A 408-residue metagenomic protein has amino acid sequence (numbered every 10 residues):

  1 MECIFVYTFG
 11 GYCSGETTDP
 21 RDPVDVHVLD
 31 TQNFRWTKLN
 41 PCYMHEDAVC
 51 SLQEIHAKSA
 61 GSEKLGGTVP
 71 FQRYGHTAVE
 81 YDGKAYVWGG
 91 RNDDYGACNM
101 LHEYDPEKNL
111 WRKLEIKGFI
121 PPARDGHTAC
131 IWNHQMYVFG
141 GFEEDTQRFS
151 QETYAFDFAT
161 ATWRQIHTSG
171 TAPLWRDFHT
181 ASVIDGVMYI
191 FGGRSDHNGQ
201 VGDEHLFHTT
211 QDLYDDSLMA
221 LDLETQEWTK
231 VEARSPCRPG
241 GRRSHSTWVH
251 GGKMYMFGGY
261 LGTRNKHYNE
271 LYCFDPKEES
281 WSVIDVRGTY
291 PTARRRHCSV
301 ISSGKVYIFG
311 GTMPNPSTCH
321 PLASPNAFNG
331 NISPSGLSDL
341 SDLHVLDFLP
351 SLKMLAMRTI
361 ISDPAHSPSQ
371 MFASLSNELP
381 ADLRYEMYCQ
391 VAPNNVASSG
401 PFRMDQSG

Functional and structural regions predicted by a protein language model:
M1, D25, F71-A78, A123-A129 (+4 more regions): Beta-propeller and closely related beta-sheet repeat lectin domains
M1-K84, W88-N109, N133: Eukaryotic helix-linker segments that join adjacent hydrophobic helices
E2-D19, L39-P41, Y81-C98, I116 (+7 more regions): Glycine-centered tight turns/hairpins at beta-strand boundaries that repeat across beta-rich repeat domains
T8, V26, A78, V87 (+13 more regions): Hydrophobic strand positions within the blades of repeat-based beta-sheet folds
R21-R35, C98-L110, S150-T162, D203-E227 (+2 more regions): Beta-propeller blade signature
D22, F71, A97, F149 (+10 more regions): Alpha-helical interaction elements in eukaryotic regulators
N40-R73, D94-Y95, E115-R124, E144-D145 (+5 more regions): Short loop/turn motifs that recur once per blade in beta-propeller domains
S302-V306, M313-G408: Cullin-RING E3 adaptor/co-adaptor recruitment helices
